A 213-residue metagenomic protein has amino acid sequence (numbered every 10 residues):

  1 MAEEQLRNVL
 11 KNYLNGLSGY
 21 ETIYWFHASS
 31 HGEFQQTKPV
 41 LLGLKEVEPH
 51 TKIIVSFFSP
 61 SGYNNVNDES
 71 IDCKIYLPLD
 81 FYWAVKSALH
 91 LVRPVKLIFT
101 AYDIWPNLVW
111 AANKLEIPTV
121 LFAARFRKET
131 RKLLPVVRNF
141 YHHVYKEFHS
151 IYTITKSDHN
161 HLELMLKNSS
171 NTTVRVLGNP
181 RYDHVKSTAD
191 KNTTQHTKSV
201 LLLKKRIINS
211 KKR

Functional and structural regions predicted by a protein language model:
A2-A189: Active-site and donor-binding regions of nucleotide-sugar-utilizing enzymes
E33-V47, D190-R213: Conserved catalytic-core segment of nucleotide-activated headgroup transferases in glycan assembly
